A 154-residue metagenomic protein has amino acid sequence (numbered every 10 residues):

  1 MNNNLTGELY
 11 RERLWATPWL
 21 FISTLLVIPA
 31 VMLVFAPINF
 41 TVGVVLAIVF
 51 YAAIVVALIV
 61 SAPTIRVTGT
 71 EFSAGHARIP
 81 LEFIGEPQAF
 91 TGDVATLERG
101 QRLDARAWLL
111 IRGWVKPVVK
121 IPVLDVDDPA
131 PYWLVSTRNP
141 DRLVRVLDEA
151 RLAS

Functional and structural regions predicted by a protein language model:
M1-P37: N-terminal membrane-targeting/pre-transmembrane regions
N3-L5, V60, W114, D128: A generic structural signal for short, non-catalytic loop/turn and secondary-structure boundary residues
E12, V123, T137: Pocket-edge structural micro-motifs
S23-V27, L46-A53: Lipid-exposed faces of alpha-helical membrane segments in multi-pass integral membrane proteins
I38-A47: Short, aromatic-rich membrane-interface segments at the entry and exit of alpha-helical transmembrane domains
V49-Q88: Conserved beta-hairpin
G75-L134: Non-transmembrane, membrane-adjacent beta-strand/coil modules in membrane-associated proteins and peripheral
S136-S154: Cytosol-/stroma-facing membrane-proximal "stalk/adaptor" domains immediately downstream of transmembrane anchors
